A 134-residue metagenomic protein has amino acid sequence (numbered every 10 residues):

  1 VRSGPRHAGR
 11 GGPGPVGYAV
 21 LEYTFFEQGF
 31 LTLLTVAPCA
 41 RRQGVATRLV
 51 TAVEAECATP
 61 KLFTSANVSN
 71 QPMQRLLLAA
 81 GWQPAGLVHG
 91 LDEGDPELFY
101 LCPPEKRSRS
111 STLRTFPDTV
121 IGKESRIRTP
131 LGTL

Functional and structural regions predicted by a protein language model:
V1-L33, A37, V50, G90 (+1 more regions): Acetyl-CoA-dependent GNAT
Q28, Q71-H89: Conserved N-terminal glycine/acidic-rich loop preference
L33-R41, A66-V68: A short, internal acetyl-CoA/4′-phosphopantetheine-binding micro-motif in the GNAT/acyltransferase core
V36, R42-A55, R75, A79: Conserved acetyl-CoA-binding loop-helix of GNAT-fold acetyltransferases
E56-V68: Conserved GNAT acetyl-CoA-binding A-motif
F63-S65, G81-F99: Conserved catalytic-core motifs of GNAT/GCN5-like acyltransferases
D118-V120, E124: Acidic, Ala/Val/Gly-enriched low-complexity intrinsically disordered segments
R126-T133: Short, intrinsically disordered C-terminal tails of secreted or membrane-associated proteins
